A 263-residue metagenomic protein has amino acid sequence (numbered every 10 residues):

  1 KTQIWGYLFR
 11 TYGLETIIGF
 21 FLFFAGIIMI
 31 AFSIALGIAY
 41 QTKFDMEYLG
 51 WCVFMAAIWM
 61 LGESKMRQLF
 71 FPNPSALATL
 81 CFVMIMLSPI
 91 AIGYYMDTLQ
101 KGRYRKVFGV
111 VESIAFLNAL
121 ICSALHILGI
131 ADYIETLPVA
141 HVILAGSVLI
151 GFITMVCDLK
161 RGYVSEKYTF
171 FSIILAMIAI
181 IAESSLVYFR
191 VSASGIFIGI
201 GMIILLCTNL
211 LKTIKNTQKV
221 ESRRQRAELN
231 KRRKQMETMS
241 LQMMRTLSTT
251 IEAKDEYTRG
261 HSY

Functional and structural regions predicted by a protein language model:
K1-S33: Extracytoplasmic
I17-G26, E221, E228-K231, Q235: Alpha-helical oligomerization interfaces
F23, G50, A145-V148, F170 (+3 more regions): Amphipathic alpha-helix face/heptad-repeat signature
I28-V53: Juxtamembrane interface at the cytosolic side of transmembrane helices
I34, M155-V156, L247: Generic hydrophobic alpha-helical segments
F44-M46, S165-T169, R259-Y263: Short, solvent-exposed positions on alpha-helices
M55-K231: Interfacial "cap-and-anchor" motif at the non-cytosolic start of specific transmembrane alpha-helices
Q225-Y263: Acidic/His-rich, divalent-metal-binding segments that scaffold phosphate/diphosphate chemistry
